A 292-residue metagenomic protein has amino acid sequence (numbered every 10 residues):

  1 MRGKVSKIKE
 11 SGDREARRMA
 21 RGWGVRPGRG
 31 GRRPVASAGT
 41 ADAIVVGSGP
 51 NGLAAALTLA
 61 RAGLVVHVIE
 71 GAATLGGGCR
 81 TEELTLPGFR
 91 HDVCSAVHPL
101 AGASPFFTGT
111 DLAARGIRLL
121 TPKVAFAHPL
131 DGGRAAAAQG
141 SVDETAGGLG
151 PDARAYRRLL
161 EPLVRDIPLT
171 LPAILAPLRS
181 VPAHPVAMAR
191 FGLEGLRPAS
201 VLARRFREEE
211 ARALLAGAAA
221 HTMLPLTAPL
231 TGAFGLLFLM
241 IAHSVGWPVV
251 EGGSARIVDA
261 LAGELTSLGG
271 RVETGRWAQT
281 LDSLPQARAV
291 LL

Functional and structural regions predicted by a protein language model:
R2-A43, R61: Extreme N-terminal leader/targeting segments of oxidoreductases
A38, L284-P285: A short, aliphatic-rich alpha-helical micro-motif
G39-L169: N-terminal glycine-rich phosphate/pyrophosphate-binding loop and immediately adjacent elements
I44-V46, I69, A278, Q286-L292: Short hydrophobic core segments
A101, E194-R197, G232, G252 (+1 more regions): Conserved active-site and cofactor/substrate-binding residues in soluble primary-metabolism enzymes
L130-T231: Rossmann-like flavin
L237-Q279: Helical element adjacent to the flavin cofactor pocket in flavoenzyme catalytic cores
